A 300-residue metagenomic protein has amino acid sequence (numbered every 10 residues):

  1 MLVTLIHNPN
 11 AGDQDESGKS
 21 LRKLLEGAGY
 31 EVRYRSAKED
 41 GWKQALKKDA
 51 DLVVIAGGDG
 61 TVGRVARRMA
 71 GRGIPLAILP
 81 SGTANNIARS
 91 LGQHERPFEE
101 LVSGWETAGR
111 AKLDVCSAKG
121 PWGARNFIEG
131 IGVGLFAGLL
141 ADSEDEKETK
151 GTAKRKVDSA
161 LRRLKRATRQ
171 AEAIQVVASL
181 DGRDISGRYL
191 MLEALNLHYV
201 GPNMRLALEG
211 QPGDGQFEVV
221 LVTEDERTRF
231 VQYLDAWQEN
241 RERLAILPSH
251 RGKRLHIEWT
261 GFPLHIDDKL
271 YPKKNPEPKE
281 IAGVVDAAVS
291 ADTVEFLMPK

Functional and structural regions predicted by a protein language model:
M1-A77: N-terminal glycine-/serine-/threonine-rich phosphate-binding loop
L5-I6, N10, K19, A28 (+3 more regions): Catalytic core of DAGKc-family lipid kinases
G12-E16, G201, V294-F296: Short N-terminal binding/cap micro-motifs at the start of the first secondary-structure element
G132, F136, E193-A207, L270: Glycine-rich phosphate/pyrophosphate-binding beta-alpha loops
F136-L139, S186-R188, Y199-N203, R227-V231: Short acidic/glycine-rich loop or secondary-structure boundary segments that cap or lie
K147-D158, V200-R229: Gly/Ser/Thr-rich active-site loops/lids in small-molecule metabolic enzymes that frequently grip phosphoryl groups
E172-I174, R188-L190, G213-E218, K253: A generic structural signal for short beta-strands and their flanking turns/coil linkers
L180, S186, Q211, L221-K300: ATP/nucleoside-binding phosphotransfer catalytic cores, i.e., glycine-rich phosphate-binding loops
